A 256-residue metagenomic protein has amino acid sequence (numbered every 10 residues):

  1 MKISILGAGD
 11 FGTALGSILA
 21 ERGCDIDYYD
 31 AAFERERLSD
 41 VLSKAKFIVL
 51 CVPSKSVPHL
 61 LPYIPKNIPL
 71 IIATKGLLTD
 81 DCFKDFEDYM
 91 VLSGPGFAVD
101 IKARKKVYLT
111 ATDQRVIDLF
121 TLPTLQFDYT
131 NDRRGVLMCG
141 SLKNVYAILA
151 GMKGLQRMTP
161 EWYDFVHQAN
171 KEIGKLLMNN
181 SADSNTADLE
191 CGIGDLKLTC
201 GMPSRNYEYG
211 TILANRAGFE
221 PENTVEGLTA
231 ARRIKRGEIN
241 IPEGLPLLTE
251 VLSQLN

Functional and structural regions predicted by a protein language model:
M1, C24, I68-P69, F86-E87 (+1 more regions): A structural micro-motif
M1-F47: NAD(P)+-binding Rossmann beta1-loop-alpha1 motif at the extreme N-terminus of oxidoreductases
S4, I26, L137, M178-N256: NAD(P)-dependent Rossmann-like dehydrogenase/reductase catalytic/cofactor-binding core
A8, G12, V57, L78-D80 (+6 more regions): Generic structural signal for well-ordered, non-membrane alpha-helical segments in soluble metabolic enzymes
G12-L15, L42-K106, V116: Rossmann-like NAD(P)(H) cofactor-binding subdomain of soluble oxidoreductases
R22, Y63, D88, K106-T186: Internal alpha-helical scaffold of NAD(P)-dependent oxidoreductase catalytic cores
I72, D88-S93, F127-N131, D188 (+1 more regions): General beta-strand structural signal in soluble alpha/beta enzymes
K75-L77, S93-F97, D113, N131-G135 (+3 more regions): Glycine-rich beta-alpha junction loops
